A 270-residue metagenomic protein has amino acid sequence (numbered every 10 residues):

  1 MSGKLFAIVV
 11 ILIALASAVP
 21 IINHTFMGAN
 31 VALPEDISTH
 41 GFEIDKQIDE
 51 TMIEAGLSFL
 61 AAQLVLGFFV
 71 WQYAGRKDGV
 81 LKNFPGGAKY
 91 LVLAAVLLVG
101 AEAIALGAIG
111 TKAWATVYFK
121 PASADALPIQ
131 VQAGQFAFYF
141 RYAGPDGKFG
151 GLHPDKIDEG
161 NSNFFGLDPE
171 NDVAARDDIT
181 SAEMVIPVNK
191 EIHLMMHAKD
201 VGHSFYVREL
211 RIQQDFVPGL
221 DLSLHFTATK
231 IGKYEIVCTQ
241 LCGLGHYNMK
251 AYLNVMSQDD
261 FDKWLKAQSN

Functional and structural regions predicted by a protein language model:
M1-A14, I48-M52, A88-V96: Alpha-helical transmembrane segments and their helix-start/interface "positive-inside/aromatic belt" motifs in integral
M1-P34: Membrane-anchoring/interfacial helices and their immediately flanking loops in integral membrane proteins
L15-P20, S58, A62, E102: Alpha-helical transmembrane segments of multipass membrane proteins
I21-I48, W71-N270: Non-transmembrane, membrane-proximal soluble domains of secreted or membrane proteins
T51-F59, V185: Membrane-interface loop-to-helix entry segments
S58-G75: Transmembrane alpha-helical segments in integral membrane proteins
